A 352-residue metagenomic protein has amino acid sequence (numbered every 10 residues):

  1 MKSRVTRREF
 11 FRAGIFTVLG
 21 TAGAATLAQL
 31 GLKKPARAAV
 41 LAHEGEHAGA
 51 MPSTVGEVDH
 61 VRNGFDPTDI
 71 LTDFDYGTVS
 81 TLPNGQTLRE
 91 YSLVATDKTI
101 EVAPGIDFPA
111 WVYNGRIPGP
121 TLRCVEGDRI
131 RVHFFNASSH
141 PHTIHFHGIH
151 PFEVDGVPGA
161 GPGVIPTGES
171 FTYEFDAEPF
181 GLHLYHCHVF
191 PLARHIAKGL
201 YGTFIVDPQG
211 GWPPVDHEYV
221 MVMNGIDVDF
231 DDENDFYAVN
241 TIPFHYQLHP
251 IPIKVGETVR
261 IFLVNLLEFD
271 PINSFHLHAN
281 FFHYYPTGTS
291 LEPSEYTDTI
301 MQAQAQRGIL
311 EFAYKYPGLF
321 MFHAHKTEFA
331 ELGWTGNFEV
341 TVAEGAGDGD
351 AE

Functional and structural regions predicted by a protein language model:
K2-E352: Copper-binding active sites and cupredoxin-like electron-transfer domains, recognizing His/Cys-rich ligand loops
